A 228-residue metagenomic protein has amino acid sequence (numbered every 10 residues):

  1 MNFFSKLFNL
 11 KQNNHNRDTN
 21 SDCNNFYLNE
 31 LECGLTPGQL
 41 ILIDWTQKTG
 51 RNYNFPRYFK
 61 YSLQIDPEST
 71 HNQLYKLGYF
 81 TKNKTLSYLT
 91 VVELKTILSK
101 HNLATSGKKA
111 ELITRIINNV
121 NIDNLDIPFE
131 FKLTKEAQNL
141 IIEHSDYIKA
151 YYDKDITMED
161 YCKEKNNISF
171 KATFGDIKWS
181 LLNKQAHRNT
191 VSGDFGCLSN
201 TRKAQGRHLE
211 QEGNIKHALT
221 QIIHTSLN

Functional and structural regions predicted by a protein language model:
M1-N13, T105: Short acidic, low-complexity intrinsically disordered linear motifs used for protein-protein interactions
F3-K6, I97, R115, L140 (+5 more regions): Charge-rich, solvent-exposed alpha-helical interaction surfaces
L10, D22-I168: Basic helix-extension-helix modules of the SAP/HeH family
N16-N20: An N-terminally focused, membrane-permeabilizing/fusogenic/translocator signature enriched in pore-forming
T157-F170, S180-K184, F195-Q211, L219-H224 (+1 more regions): Amphipathic alpha-helical repeat scaffolds of TPR domains
G175-D176: Intrinsically disordered, low-complexity, charge-dense segments enriched in Lys/Arg and Glu/Asp interspersed
